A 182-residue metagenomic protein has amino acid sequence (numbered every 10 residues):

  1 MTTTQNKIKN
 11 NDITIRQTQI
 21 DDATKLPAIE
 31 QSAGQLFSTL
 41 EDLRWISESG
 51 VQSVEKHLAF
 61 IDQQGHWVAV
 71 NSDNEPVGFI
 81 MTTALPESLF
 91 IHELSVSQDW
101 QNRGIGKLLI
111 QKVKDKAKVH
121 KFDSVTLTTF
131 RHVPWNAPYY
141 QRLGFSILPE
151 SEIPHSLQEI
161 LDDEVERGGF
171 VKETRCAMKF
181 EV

Functional and structural regions predicted by a protein language model:
T14-A28: A short beta-loop-alpha structural element at the N-terminal edge of CoA-dependent acyl/N-acetyltransferase catalytic
Q31-H57: Conserved GNAT-fold acetyl-CoA-binding loop/helix
Q52-V68, F90, V171-E173: A short helix-loop-beta-strand connector motif used in the catalytic cores of GNAT acetyltransferases and, in some
V68, E75-T83, F90-S95: Conserved beta-strand in the GNAT
L94-Q101, T129-R131: A short, internal acetyl-CoA/4′-phosphopantetheine-binding micro-motif in the GNAT/acyltransferase core
V96, N102-D115, R142: Conserved acetyl-CoA-binding loop-helix of GNAT-fold acetyltransferases
A117-T129: Conserved GNAT acetyl-CoA-binding A-motif
L127-N136, I153-Q158: Conserved beta-strand-loop-alpha-helix junction that forms the acyl-donor binding cleft
